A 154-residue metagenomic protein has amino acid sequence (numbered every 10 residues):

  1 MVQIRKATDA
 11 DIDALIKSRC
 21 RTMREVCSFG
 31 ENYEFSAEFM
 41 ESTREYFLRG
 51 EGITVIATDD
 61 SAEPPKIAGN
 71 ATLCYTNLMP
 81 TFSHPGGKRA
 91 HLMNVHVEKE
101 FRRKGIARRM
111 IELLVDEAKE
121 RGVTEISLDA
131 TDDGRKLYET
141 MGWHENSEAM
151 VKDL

Functional and structural regions predicted by a protein language model:
Q3-K17: A short beta-loop-alpha structural element at the N-terminal edge of CoA-dependent acyl/N-acetyltransferase catalytic
C20-T43: Conserved GNAT-fold acetyl-CoA-binding loop/helix
R44-I56, H91: A short helix-loop-beta-strand connector motif used in the catalytic cores of GNAT acetyltransferases and, in some
I56, P65-Y75, H91, H96: Conserved beta-strand in the GNAT
Y75-T81, P85-G87, S127-D129, D133 (+2 more regions): Conserved catalytic-core motifs of GNAT/GCN5-like acyltransferases
F101, G105-L113: Conserved acetyl-CoA pyrophosphate-binding loop and the N-cap/start of the following alpha-helix in GNAT-like
A118-A130: Conserved GNAT acetyl-CoA-binding A-motif
